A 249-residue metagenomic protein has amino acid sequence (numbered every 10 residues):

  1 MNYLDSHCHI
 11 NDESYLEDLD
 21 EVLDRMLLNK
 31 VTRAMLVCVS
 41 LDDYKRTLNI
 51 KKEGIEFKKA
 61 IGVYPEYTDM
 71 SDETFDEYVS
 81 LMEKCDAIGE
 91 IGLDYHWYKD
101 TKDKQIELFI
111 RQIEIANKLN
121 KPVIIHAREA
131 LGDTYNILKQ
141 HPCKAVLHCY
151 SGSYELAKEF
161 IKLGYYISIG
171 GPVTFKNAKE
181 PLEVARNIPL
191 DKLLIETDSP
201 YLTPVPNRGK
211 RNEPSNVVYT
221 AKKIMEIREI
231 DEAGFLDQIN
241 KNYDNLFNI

Functional and structural regions predicted by a protein language model:
M1-I249: Mid-domain alpha/beta scaffold segments of enzyme catalytic cores
